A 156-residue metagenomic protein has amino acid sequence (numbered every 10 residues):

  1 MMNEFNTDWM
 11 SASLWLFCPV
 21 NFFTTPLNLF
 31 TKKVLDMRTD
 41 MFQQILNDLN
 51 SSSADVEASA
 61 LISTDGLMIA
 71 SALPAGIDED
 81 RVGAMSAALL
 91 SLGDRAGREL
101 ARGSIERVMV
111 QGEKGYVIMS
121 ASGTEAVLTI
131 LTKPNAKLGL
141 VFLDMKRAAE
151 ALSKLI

Functional and structural regions predicted by a protein language model:
M1, D8, T24-L27: A cross-taxon signal for low-complexity, glycine/charged-rich
W15, F22-T24, N28-I156: Non-catalytic interaction/Regulatory regions outside core domains
